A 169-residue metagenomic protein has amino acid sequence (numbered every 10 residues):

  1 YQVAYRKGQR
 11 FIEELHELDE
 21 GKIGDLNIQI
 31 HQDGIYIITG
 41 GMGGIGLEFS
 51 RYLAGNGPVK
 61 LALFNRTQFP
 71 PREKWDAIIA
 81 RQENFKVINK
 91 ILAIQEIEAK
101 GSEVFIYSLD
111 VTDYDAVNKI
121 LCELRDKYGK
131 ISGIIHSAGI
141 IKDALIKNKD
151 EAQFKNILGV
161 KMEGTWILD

Functional and structural regions predicted by a protein language model:
Y1-D169: NAD(P)H/NAD(P)+-dependent Rossmann-fold oxidoreductase cores
